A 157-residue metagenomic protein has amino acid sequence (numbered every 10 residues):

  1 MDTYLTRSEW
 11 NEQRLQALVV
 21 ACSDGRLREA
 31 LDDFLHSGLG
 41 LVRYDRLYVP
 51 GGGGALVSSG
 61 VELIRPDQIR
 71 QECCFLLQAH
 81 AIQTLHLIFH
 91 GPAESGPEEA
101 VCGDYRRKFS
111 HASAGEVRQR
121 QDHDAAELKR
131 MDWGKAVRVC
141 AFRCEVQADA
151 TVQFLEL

Functional and structural regions predicted by a protein language model:
M1-A17, C22-L31, S37, G52-R70 (+2 more regions): Divalent-metal-activated hydrolytic enzyme cores
L15, V42, Q83-T84: Short coil/turn segments at beta-strand junctions that form active-site/ligand-binding loops
V42-G52: A short beta-strand-loop structural module common to alpha/beta enzyme folds
D45-L47, H86, C140-C144: Hydrophobic/aromatic beta-strand patches that form the interior of the parallel beta-sheet core in alpha/beta enzyme
I82-A93: Histidine-centered catalytic micro-motifs
